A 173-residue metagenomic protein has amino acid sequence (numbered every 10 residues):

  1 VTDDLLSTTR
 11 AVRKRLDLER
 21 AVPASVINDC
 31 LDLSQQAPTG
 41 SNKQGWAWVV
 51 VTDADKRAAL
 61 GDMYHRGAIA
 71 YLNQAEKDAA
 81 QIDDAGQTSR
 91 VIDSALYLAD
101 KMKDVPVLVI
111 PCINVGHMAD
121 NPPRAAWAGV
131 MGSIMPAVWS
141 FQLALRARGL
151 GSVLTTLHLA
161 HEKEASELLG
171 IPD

Functional and structural regions predicted by a protein language model:
V1-Q36, K43-Q44, D173: Specificity-determining recognition surfaces
T9-R13, T52, L143: Short, cationic motifs built from Arg/Lys/His that form the positively charged side of catalytic pockets
C30, S34, V109-P111, V115-E167: Small-aliphatic-rich amphipathic alpha-helix that forms the alpha element of a beta-alpha
T39-N42, A144: Short glycine/serine/proline-enriched coil/turn segments at secondary-structure junctions
S41-T52: Short loop-to-beta-strand entry elements in the cores of soluble alpha/beta enzymes
V50-I134: Glycine/small-residue-rich phosphate/adenosyl-binding loop
D104-V107, L150, D173: Short coil/turn connectors at secondary-structure junctions
E167-D173: Short, intrinsically disordered, charge-balanced linker/junction segments flanking boundaries in proteins
